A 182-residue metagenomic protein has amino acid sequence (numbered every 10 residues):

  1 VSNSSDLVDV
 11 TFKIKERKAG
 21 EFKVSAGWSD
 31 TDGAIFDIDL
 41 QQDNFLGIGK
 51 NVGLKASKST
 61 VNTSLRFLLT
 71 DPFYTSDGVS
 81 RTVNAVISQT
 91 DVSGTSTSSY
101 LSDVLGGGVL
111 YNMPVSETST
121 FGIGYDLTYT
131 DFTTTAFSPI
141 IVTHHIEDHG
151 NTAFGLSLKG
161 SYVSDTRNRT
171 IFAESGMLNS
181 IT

Functional and structural regions predicted by a protein language model:
V1-S180: Gram-negative/organellar outer-membrane beta-barrel architecture
